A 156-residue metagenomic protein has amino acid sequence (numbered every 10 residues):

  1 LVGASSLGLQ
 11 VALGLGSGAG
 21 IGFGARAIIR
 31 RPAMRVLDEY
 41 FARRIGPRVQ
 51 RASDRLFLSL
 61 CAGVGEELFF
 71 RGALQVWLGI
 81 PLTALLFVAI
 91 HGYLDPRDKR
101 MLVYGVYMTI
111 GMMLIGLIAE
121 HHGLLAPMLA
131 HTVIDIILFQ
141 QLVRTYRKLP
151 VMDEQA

Functional and structural regions predicted by a protein language model:
L1-A62, K148, M152-A156: Juxtamembrane helix-loop-helix connectors linking adjacent transmembrane helices in multi-pass membrane enzymes
I45-A156: Transmembrane helix-loop-helix hairpins at the membrane interface of multi-pass integral membrane proteins
